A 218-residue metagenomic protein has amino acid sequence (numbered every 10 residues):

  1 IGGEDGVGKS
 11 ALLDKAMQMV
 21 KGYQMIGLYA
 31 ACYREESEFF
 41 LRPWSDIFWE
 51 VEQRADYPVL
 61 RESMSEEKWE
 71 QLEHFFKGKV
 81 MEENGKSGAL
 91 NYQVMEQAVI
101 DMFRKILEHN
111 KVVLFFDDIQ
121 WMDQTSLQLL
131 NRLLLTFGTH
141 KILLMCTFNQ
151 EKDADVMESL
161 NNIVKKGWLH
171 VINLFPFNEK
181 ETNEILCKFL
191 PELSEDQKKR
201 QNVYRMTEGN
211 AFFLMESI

Functional and structural regions predicted by a protein language model:
I1-I218: Key residue(s) within conserved catalytic/signature motifs
